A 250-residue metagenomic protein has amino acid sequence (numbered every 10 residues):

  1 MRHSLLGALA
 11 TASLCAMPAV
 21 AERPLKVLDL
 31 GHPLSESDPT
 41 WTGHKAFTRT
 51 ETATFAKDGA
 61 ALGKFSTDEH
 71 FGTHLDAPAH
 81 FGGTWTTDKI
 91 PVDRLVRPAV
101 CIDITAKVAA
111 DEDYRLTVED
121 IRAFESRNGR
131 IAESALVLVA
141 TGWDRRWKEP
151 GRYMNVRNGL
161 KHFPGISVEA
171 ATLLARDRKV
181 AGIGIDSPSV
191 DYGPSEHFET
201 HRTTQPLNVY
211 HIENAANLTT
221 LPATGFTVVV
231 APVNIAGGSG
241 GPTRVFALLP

Functional and structural regions predicted by a protein language model:
M1-G7: Bacterial N-terminal signal peptides that target proteins for export
G7-A16: Bacterial N-terminal signal peptides
A19-P250: Active-/binding-site microenvironments in catalytic and ligand-binding cores
